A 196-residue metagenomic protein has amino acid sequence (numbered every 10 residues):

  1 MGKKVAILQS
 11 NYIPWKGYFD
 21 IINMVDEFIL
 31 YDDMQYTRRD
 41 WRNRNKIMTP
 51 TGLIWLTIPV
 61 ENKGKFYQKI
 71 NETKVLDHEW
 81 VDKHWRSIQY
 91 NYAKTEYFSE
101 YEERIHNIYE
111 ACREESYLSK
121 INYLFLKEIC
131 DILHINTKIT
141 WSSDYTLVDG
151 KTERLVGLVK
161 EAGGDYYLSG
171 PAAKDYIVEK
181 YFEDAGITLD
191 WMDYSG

Functional and structural regions predicted by a protein language model:
M1-G196: Residues lining hydrophobic/aromatic ligand-binding pockets adjacent to catalytic sites
